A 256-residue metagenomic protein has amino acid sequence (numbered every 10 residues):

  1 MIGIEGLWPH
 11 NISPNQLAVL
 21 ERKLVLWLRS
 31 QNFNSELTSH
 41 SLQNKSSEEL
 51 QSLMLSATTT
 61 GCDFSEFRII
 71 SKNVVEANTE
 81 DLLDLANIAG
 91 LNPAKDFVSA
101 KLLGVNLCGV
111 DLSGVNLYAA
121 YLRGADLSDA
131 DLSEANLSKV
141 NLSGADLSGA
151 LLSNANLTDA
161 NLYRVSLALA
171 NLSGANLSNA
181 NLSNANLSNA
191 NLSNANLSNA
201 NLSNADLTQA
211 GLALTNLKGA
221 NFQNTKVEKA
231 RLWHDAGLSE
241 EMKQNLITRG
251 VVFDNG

Functional and structural regions predicted by a protein language model:
I2-G3, W8-G256: Tandem repeat scaffolds
